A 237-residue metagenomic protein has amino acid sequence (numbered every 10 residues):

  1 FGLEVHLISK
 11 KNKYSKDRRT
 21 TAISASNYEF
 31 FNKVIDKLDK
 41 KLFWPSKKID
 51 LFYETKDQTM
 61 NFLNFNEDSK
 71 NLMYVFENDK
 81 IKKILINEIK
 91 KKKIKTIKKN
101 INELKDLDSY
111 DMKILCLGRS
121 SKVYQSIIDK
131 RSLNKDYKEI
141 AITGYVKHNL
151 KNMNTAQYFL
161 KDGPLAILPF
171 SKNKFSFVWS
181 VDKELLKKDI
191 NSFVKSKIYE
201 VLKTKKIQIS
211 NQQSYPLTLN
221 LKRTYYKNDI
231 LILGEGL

Functional and structural regions predicted by a protein language model:
G2-K47, D79: Glycine-rich FAD cofactor-binding loop and adjacent beta-loop-alpha segment at the N-terminus of flavoprotein
E4-H6, D50, K95, S176: A structural signal for isolated positions on well-ordered beta-strands in alpha/beta enzyme cores
E29, K33, W44-I142: Conserved N-terminal helical subregion
S46-I49, K206-R223: Flavin (FAD/FMN) cofactor-binding core of flavoprotein oxidoreductases
S109, E139, K174, N228-D229: Conserved catalytic motifs of the protein kinase core domain
G118-S214: Conserved FAD-binding catalytic core of PHBH/FMO-like flavoproteins
P216-I232, G236: FAD-binding beta-loop-beta segment adjacent to the flavin cofactor pocket
